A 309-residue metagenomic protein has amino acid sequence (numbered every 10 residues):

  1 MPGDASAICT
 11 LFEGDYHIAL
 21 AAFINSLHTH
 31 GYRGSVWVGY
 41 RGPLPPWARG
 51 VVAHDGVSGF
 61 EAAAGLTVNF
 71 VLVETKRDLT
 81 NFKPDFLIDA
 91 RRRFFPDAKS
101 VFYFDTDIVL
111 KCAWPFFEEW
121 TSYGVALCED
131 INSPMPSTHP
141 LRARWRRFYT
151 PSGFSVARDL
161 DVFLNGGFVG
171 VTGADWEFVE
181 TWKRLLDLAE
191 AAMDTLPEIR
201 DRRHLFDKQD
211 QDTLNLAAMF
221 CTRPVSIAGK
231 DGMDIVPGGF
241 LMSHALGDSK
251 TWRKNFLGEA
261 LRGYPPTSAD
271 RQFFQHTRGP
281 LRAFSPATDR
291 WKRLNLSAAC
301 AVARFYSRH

Functional and structural regions predicted by a protein language model:
M1-D4, V156-D159, E177-H309: A glycosyltransferase accessory/donor-loop signature
M1-D78, R92-D97, S285-H309: N-terminal anchoring/stem segment of glycosyltransferases
D15, P43-L44, I108-L110, N132-P134 (+2 more regions): Short, solvent-exposed loop/turn segments at secondary-structure junctions
L20, T80, P84, G166 (+1 more regions): Conserved glycosyltransferase catalytic-site signature
T29-R33, R92-S100, D105, T172-V179 (+1 more regions): Secondary-structure boundary elements
W37-G39, S100-D105, L110, L127 (+2 more regions): A structural signal for short, well-ordered beta-strand segments and their strand-loop junctions that often border
P84-P136: GT-A fold catalytic core of metal-dependent nucleotide-sugar glycosyltransferases, centered on the diacidic
W114-R184: Conserved catalytic core of nucleotide-sugar-dependent glycosyltransferases
